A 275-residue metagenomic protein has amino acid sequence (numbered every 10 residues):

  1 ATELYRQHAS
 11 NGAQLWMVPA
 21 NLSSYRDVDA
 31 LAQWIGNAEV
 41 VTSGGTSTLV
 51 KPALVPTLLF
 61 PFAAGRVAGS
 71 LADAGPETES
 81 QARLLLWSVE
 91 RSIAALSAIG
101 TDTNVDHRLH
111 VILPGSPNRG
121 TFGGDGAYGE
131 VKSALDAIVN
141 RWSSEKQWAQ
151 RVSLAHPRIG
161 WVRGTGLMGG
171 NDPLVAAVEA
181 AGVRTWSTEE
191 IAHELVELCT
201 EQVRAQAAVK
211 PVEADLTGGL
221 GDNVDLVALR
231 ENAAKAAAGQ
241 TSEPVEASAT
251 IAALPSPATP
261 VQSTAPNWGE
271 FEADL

Functional and structural regions predicted by a protein language model:
A1-V55, G65-A72, E77-S80, A252 (+1 more regions): Short-chain dehydrogenase/reductase
T2-A9, I35-S43, S92-G100, I138-K146 (+2 more regions): Hydrophobic, Leu/Ile/Phe/Ala-enriched alpha-helical segments that form helix-helix packing faces
S23, W87, V183-W186: Residue-level signal for the nucleotide or nucleotide-sugar donor/cofactor binding architecture
L58-F62: N-terminal Rossmann-like NAD(P) cofactor-binding module of classical short-chain dehydrogenase/reductase
A63-A177: Catalytic loop of short-chain dehydrogenase/reductase
D73, R83, G182, A265-G269: N-terminal targeting segments with Sec-dependent signals, encompassing both cleavable signal peptides and non-cleavable
H156, G160-V162, N171-T259: C-terminal helical subdomain
T250-L275: ACP-dependent fatty acid/polyketide chain-elongation machinery
